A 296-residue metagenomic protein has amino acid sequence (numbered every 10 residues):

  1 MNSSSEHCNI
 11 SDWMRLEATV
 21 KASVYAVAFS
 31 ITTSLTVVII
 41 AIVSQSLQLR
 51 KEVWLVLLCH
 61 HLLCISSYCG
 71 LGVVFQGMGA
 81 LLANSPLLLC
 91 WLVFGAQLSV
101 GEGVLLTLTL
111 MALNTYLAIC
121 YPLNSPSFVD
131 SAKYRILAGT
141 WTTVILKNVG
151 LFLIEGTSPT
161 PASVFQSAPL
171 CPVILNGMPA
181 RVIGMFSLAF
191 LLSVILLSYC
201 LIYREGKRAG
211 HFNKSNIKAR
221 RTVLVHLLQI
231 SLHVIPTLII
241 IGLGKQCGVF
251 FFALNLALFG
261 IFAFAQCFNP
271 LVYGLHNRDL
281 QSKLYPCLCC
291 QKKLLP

Functional and structural regions predicted by a protein language model:
M1-D12, S131-Y134, L146-L188: Loop architecture of class A 7-transmembrane GPCRs
E17-L89, G95-A96, L105-Y116, R220-I235: Structural signature of the GPCR N-terminal helical module
I31-S34, V100-L110, F190-L197, L271: Residue-level signal for the membrane-embedded core of alpha-helical transmembrane segments, especially mid-helix
G70-V74, L146-L153, M185, A189-C200 (+2 more regions): Hydrophobic alpha-helical segments of membrane proteins
E102-A138: Class A GPCR helix-loop hinge within the 7TM core
Q166-V173, R204-T237: Intracellular effector-coupling site of seven-transmembrane GPCRs, centered on the ICL3-to-TM6 transition
L238-G242, V249-P296: Seventh transmembrane helix
